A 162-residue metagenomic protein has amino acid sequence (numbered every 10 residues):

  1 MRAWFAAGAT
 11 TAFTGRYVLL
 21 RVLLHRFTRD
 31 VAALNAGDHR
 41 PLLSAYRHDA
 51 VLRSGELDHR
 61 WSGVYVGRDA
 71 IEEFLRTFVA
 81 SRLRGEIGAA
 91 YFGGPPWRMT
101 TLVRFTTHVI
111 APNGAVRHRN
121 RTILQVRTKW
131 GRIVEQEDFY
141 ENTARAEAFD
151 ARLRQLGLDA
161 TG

Functional and structural regions predicted by a protein language model:
M1-S44, H48, R154-G162: Short, low-complexity N-terminal intrinsically disordered segments enriched in polar/charged residues
W4, R121-A151: Short beta-strand edge/turn micro-motifs at domain boundaries
D30, L42-L43, A50, G67 (+4 more regions): Hydrophobic pocket/interface hotspot
R40-M99: A solvent-exposed, acidic/Ser-Thr-rich amphipathic alpha-helical stretch
E86-G93, T106-H108, R121-R127: Hydrophobic/aromatic beta-strand elements that line small-molecule binding cavities or substrate pockets in beta-rich
W97-T107: A short hydrophobic beta-strand element
H108-R117: Short, cysteine-centered beta-strand-loop-beta hairpins and adjacent loop/turn segments enriched in charged/polar
